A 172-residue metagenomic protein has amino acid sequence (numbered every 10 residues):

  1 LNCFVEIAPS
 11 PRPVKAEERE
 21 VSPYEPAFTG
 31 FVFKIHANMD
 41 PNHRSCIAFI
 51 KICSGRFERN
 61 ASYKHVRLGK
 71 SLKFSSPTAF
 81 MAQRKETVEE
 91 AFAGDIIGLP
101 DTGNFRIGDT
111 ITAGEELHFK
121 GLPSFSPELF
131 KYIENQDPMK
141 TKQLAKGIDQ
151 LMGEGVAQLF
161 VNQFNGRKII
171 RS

Functional and structural regions predicted by a protein language model:
L1-S172: Structural and coupling elements of P-loop NTPases
